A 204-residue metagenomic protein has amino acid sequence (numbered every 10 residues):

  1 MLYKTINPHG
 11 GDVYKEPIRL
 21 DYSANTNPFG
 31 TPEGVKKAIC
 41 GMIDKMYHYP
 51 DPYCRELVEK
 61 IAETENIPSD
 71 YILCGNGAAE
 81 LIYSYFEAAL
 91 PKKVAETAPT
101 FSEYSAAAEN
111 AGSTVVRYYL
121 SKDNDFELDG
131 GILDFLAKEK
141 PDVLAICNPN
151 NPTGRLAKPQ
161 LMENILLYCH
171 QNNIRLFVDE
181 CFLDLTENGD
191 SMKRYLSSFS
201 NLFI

Functional and structural regions predicted by a protein language model:
M1-H48, I174: N-terminal "arm"/small-domain region of PLP-dependent enzymes with the aminotransferase-like
I6, E87-I146, L167: PLP-dependent aminotransferase-like
N25-P28, A78-A79, N148-P152, L183: Short glycine-rich anion-binding loops that position phosphate/pyrophosphate groups of nucleotides and phosphorylated
C54-V94: Phosphate-binding glycine-rich loop
G77, Y83, P99, T186-E187: Short N-terminal helix/helix-N-cap motif within the alpha/beta-hydrolase-1
E127-K140, P152-I204: Active-site pre-lysine segment of PLP-dependent enzymes
